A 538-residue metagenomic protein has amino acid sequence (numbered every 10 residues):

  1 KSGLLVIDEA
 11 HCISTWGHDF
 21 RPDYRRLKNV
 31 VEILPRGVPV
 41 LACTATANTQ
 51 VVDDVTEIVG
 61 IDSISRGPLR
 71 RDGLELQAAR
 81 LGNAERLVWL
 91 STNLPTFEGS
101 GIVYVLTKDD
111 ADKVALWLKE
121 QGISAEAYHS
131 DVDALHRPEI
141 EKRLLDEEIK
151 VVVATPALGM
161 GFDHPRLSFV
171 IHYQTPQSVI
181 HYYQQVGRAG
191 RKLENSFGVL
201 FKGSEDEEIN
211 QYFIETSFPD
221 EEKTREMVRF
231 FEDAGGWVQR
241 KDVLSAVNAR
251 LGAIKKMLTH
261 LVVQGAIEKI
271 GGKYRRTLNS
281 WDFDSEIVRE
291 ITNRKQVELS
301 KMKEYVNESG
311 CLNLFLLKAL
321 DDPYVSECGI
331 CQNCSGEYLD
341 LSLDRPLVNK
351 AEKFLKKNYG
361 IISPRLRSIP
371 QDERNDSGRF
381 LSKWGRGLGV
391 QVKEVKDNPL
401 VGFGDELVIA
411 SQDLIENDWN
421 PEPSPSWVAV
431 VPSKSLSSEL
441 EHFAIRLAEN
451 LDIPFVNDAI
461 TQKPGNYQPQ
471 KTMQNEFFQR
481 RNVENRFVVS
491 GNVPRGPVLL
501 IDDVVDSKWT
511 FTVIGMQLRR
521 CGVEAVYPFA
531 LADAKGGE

Functional and structural regions predicted by a protein language model:
K1-R229, K241, I267-R276: Helicase motor core with emphasis on the C-terminal RecA-like subdomain
D54, H442, R446, V513 (+1 more regions): Active-site signature of alpha/beta-hydrolase-fold catalytic machinery across serine- and Asp/Cys-nucleophile hydrolases
G67-L69, S130, A429-V431, F455-Q468: A short, structured active-site edge motif that brings together acidic residues
L74, V348-W427, L436-S437, E441 (+5 more regions): Active-site-facing substrate-recognition patch
K108, V132, A429-L440: Acidic, metal-coordinating catalytic cores used for nucleic-acid/nucleotide bond scission and strand-transfer chemistry
D112, V504-I514: Acidic, divalent-metal-coordinating active-site segment for phosphoryl/phosphodiester hydrolysis, typified by short
R166, I171, T175-Q184, G190-L388: C-terminal accessory region of SF2 helicases/translocases
S335, K350, F354, T512-E538: PRPP-dependent phosphoribosyltransferase catalytic core
